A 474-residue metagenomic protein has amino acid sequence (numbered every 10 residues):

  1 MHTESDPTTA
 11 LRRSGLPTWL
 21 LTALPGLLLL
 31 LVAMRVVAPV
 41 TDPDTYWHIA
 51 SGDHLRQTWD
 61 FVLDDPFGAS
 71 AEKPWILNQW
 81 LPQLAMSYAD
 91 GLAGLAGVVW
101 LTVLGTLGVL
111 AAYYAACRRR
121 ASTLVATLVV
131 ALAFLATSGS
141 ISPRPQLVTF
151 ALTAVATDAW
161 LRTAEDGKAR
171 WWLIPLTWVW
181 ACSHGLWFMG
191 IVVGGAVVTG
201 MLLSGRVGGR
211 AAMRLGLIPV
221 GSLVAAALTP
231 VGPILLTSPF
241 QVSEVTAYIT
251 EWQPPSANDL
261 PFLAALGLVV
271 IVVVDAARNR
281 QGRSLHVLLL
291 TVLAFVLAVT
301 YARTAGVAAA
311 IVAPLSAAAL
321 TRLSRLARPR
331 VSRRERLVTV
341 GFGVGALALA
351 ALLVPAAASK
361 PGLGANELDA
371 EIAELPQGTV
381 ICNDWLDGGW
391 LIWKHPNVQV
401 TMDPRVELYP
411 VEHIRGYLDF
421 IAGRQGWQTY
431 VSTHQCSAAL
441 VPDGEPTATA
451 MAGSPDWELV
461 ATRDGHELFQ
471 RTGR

Functional and structural regions predicted by a protein language model:
V32, A133-T137, A154, A169-G185 (+3 more regions): Membrane-interface alpha helices of multi-pass inner-membrane proteins
D44, R56, G185-N279, A309: Transmembrane catalytic cores of multi-pass membrane glycosyltransferases and polysaccharide-assembly enzymes
W100-R119: Transmembrane-helix motifs of polytopic, lipid-linked glycan transferases
Y113-L135: Transmembrane-helix signature of polytopic, membrane-embedded enzymes that assemble or transfer cell-envelope glycans
A154-R170, V273-R278: Membrane-interface transmembrane helices that cradle and orient dolichyl/undecaprenyl
R162-W178, A212-L217, L285-V292: Short hydrophobic alpha-helices at membrane interfaces in multi-pass membrane enzymes
R334-M402: Extracytoplasmic
L375-I414, S432, C436-G444, F469: Short periplasmic/luminal acceptor-recognition loop of GT-C membrane glycosyltransferases, typified by
